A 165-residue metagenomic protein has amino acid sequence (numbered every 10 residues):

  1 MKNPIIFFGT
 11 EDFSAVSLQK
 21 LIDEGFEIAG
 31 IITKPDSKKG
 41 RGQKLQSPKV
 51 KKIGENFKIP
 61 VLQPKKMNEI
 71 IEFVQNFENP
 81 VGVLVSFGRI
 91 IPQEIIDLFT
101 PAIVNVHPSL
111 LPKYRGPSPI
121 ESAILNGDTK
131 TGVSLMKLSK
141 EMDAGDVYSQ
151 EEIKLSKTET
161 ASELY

Functional and structural regions predicted by a protein language model:
M1-Y165: One-carbon transfer enzymes
